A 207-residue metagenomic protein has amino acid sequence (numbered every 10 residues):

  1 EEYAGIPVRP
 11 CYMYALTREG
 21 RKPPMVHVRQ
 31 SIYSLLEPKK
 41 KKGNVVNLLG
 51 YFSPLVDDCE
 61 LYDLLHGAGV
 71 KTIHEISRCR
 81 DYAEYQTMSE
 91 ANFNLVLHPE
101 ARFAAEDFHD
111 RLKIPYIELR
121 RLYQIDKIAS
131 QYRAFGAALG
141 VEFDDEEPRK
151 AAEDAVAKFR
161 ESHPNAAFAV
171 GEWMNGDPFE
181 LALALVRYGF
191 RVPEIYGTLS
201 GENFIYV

Functional and structural regions predicted by a protein language model:
E1-V207: An N-terminal assembly and electron-transfer interface module characteristic of large anaerobic redox and radical
